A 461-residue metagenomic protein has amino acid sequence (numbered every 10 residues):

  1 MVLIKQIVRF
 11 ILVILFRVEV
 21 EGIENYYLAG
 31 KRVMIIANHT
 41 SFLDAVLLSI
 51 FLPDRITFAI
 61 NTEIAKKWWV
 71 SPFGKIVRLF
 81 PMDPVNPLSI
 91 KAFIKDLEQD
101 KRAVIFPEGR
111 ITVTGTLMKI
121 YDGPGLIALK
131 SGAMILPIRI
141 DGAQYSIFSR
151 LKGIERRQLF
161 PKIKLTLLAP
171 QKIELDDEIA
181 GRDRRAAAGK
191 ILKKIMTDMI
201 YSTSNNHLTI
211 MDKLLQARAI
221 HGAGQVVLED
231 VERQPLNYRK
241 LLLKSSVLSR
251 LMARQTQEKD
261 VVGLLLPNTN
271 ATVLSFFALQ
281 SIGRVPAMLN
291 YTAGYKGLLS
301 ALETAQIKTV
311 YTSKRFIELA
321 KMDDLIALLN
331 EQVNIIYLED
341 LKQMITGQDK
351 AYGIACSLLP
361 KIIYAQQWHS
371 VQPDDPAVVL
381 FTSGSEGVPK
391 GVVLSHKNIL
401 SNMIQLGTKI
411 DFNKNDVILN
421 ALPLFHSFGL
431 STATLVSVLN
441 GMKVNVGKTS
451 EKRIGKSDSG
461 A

Functional and structural regions predicted by a protein language model:
F10-V13, L241-V247, L359, Y364 (+4 more regions): Conserved structural elements of the adenylate-forming
G22, E98, R102, G115-I179: A cross-family acyltransferase "interaction/gating" segment
K213-Y238, A377-L380: AMP-dependent adenylate-forming
P235-R239, W368-S370, A377-S401: Conserved AMP-binding A3 loop
L251-A293, A421-P423: Conserved AMP-binding/adenylate-forming
R254, S281-I354, A461: Structural core segment of the AMP-binding/adenylate-forming
I335-F381, V388, D411-V417: Conserved pre-ATP/AMP-binding loop-to-beta segment of ANL
L400-V417, F425-A461: Conserved AMP-binding/adenylation subdomain of ANL enzymes
